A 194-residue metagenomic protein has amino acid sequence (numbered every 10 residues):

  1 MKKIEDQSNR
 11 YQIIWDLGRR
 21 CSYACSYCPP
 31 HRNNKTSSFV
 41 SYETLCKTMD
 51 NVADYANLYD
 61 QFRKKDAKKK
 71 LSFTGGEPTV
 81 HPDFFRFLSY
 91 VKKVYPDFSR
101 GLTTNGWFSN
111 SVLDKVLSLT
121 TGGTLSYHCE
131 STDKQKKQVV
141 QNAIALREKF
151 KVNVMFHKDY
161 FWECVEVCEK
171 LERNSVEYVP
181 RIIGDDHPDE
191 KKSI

Functional and structural regions predicted by a protein language model:
K2-K47: Canonical Radical SAM [4Fe-4S] cluster-binding loop centered on the CxxxCxxC motif and its immediate flanking residues
W15, F73-T74: Catalytic metal- and UDP-sugar-binding loop of GT-A-like glycosyltransferases, i.e., residues flanking the conserved
Y23, V80-H81: A short, basic/aromatic alpha-helical/loop segment that forms part of the nucleotidyl-sugar donor-binding site
H31-N34, C129, G184: Short, histidine-centered active-site or binding-site loop motifs used for metal coordination, general acid-base
C46-F73, H81-R181: Radical SAM/AdoMet-radical enzyme domain recognition
E77: Conserved G/P- and acidic residue-centered "switch" motifs that form tight phosphate/ATP-binding loops in soluble
E177-I194: Flexible glycine/acidic-rich beta-alpha junction loops that bind and position SAM and/or redox cofactors in anaerobic
